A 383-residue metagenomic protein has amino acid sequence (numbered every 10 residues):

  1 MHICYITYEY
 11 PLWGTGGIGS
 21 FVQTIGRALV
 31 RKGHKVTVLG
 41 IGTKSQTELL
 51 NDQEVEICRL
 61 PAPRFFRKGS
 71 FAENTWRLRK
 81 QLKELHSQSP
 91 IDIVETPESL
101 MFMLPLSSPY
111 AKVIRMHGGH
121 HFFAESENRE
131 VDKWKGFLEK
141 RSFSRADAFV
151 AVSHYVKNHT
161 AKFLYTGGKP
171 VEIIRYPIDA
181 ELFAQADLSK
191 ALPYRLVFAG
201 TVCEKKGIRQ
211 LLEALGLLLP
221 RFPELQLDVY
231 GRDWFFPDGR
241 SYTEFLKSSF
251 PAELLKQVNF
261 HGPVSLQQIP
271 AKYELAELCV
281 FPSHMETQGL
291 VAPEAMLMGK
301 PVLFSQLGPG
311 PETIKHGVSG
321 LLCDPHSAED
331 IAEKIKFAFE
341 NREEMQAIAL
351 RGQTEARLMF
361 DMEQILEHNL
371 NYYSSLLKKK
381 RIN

Functional and structural regions predicted by a protein language model:
C4, S189-K206, L212-L215, D228: Conserved donor-binding/catalytic core segment of Leloir-type glycosyltransferases
G42, Y155, P177: Carbohydrate-associated surface elements
E125, A161, R175-P193, A271 (+1 more regions): Acidic anion/phosphate-binding donor-loop and adjacent secondary structure in glycosyltransferase catalytic cores
F143, P263, A271-A276: Short alpha-helical donor nucleotide-sugar binding micro-motif in glycosyltransferases
R240-V264: Nucleotide-activated donor-binding/catalytic signature segment of Leloir-type glycosyltransferases, i.e., the conserved
H284: Aromatic "clamp/platform" in nucleotide-sugar-dependent glycosyltransferases that forms part of the donor/acceptor
P301-F304, I314: Short hydrophobic beta-strand element within catalytic cores of glycosyltransferases and related nucleotide-activated
H316-G317, L321-A328, F337-R342: Conserved acidic donor-binding segment of nucleotide-sugar-dependent glycosyltransferases
